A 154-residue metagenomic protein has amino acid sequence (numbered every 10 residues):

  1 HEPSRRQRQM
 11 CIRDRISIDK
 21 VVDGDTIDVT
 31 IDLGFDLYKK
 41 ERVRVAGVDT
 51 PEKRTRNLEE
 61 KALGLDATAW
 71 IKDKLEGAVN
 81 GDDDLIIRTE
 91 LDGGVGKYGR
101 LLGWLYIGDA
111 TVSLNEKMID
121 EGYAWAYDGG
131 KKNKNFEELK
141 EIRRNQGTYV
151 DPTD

Functional and structural regions predicted by a protein language model:
H1-R8, I12: Single conserved hydrophobic/aromatic residue that forms the stacking wall/gate of nucleotide- or nucleobase-binding
R15, K40-R44, D84: Well-ordered beta-strand positions in beta-sheet-rich domains
D19-K20, F35: Catalytic phosphate/metal-binding cores of nucleic-acid and nucleotide-processing enzymes, i.e., regions that mediate
G24-V29, G103: Short aromatic-glycine-enriched beta-strand elements
D32-G34, V48-T50, D92, G108-A110 (+1 more regions): Solvent-exposed coil/turn segments that connect beta secondary-structure elements in extracytoplasmic/periplasmic
D36-V48, S113-I119: A short macromolecule-binding patch
T55-I119: Short, structured surface segments that line ligand/substrate-binding pockets
K97-D151: Conserved beta-structured recognition patch
